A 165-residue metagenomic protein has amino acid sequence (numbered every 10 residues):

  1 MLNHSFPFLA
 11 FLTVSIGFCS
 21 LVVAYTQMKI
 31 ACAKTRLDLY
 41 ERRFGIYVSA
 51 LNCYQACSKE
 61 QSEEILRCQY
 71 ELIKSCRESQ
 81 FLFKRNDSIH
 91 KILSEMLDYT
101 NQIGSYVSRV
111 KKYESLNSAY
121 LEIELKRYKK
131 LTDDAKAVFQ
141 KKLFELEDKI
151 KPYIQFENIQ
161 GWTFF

Functional and structural regions predicted by a protein language model:
M1-K34: Membrane-embedded hydrophobic alpha-helical segments
N3-F6, S62-E63, E71-F165: An amphipathic alpha-helical interaction surface
C19, G45-A50, S118-A119: Short hydrophobic/aromatic-rich motifs at helix boundaries and adjacent loops
A24-I30, S49-Y54, Y120-E124: Short amphipathic alpha-helical segments, especially helix-boundary/capping motifs
C32-K74: Amphipathic, membrane-active segments
